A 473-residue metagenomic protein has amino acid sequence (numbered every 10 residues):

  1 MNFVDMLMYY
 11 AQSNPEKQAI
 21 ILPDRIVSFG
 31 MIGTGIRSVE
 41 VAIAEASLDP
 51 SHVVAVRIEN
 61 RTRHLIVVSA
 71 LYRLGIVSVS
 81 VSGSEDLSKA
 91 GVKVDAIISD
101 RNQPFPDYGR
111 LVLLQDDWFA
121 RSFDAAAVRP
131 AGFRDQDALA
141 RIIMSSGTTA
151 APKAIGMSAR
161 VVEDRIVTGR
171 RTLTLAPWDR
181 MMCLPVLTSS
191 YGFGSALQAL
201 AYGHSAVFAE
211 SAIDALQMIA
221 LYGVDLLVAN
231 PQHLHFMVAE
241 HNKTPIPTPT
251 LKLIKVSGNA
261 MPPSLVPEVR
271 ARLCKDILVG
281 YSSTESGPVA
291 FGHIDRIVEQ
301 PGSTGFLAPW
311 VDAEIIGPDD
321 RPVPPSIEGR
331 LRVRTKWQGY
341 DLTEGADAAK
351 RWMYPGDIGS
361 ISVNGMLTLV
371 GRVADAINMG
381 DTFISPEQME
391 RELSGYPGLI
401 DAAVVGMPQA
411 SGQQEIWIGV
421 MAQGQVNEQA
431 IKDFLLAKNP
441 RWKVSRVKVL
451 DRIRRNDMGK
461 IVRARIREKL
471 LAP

Functional and structural regions predicted by a protein language model:
M8, E16-S47, H52-R61, S69 (+1 more regions): Conserved AMP-binding/adenylate-forming core of the ANL superfamily
P15, F123-M144, A150-A151, T174-R180: Conserved pre-ATP/AMP-binding loop-to-beta segment of ANL
S28-G30, A140-V167: Conserved AMP-binding A3 loop
E163-R180, T188-L226, E240: Conserved AMP-binding/adenylation subdomain of ANL enzymes
D225-V228, E240-Q300, D312: Gly/Ser/Thr-rich phosphate-binding loop
L227, I358-K443, R454, G459 (+1 more regions): AMP-binding/adenylate-forming catalytic core of the ANL superfamily
Q300, E314-V333, S360-N364, G424-E428 (+1 more regions): Conserved beta-loop-beta connector loops within the AMP-binding
F306-W310, R321-R351, M366, T382-I384: Conserved ATP/PPi-binding loop(s) of AMP-dependent carboxylate-activating enzymes
